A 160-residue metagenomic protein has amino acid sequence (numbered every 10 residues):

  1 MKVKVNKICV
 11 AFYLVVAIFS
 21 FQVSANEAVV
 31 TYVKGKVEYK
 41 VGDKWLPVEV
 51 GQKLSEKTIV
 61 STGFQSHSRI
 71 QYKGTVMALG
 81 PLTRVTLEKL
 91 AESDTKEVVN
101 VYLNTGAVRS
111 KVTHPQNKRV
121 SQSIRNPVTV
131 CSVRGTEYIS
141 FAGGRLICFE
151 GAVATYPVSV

Functional and structural regions predicted by a protein language model:
M1-K2, A28: A broadly structural signal marking compact, well-ordered functional cores that mediate small-ligand/cofactor/substrate
K2-F12: Bacterial N-terminal signal peptides that target proteins for export
K2-K4, F19, K40: Intrinsic low-complexity, intrinsically disordered segments enriched in polar/basic residues
A11-S20: Bacterial N-terminal signal peptides
A25-H67, Q71-V160: Flexible, surface-exposed loop/linker segments and immediately adjacent secondary-structure boundaries
